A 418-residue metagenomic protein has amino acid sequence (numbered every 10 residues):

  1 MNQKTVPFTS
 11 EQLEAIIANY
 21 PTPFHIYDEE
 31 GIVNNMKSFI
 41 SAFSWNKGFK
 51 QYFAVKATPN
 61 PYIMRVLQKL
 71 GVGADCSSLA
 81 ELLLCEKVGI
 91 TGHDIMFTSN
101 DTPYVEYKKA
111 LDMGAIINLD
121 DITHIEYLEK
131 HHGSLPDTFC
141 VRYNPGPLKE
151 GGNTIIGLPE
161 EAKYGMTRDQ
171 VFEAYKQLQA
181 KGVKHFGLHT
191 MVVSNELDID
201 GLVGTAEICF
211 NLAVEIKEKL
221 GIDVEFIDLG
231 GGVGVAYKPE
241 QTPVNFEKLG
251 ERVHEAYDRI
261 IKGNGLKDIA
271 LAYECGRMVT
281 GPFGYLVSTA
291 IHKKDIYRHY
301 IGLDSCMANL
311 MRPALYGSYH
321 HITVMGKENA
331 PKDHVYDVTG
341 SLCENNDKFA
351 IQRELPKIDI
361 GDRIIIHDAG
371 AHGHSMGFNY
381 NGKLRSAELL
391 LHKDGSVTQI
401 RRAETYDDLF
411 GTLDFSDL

Functional and structural regions predicted by a protein language model:
M1-D137, L178-A180, K184, E218 (+3 more regions): A charged N-terminal "starter" segment
I32, K56, S78, A110 (+6 more regions): Conserved, mostly hydrophobic/aromatic
A57-P59, A80, D101-P103, D121-T123 (+7 more regions): Active-site-proximal loop/turn and secondary-structure-junction residues that shape catalytic pockets, frequently
M64, K87, Y107-K109, L128-H131 (+6 more regions): Short acidic, glycine/serine/threonine-rich loops at helix termini
G73, M96, N118, C140-R142 (+8 more regions): Structured core elements
G133-L148: Glycine-rich, aromatic-flanked loop segments that form ligand/cofactor-binding clefts across common enzyme folds
P145-I291: Active-site loop/helix belt of alpha/beta enzymes
I261, L266-L418: Charged (often Lys/Glu-rich) extended helix/loop segments that serve as interaction or gating elements
